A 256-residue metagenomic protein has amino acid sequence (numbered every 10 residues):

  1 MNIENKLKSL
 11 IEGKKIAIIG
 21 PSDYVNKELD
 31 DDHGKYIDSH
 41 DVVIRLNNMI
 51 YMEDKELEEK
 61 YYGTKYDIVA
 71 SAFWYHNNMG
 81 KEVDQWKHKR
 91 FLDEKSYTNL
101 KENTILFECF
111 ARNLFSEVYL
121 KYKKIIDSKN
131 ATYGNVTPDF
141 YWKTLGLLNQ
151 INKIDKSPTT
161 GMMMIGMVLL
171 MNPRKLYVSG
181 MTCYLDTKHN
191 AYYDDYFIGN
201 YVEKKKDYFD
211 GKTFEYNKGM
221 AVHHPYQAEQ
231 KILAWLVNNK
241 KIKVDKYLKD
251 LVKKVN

Functional and structural regions predicted by a protein language model:
M1-N256: Metal-ion/cofactor- or nucleotide/acyl-coenzyme-handling active-site neighborhoods
